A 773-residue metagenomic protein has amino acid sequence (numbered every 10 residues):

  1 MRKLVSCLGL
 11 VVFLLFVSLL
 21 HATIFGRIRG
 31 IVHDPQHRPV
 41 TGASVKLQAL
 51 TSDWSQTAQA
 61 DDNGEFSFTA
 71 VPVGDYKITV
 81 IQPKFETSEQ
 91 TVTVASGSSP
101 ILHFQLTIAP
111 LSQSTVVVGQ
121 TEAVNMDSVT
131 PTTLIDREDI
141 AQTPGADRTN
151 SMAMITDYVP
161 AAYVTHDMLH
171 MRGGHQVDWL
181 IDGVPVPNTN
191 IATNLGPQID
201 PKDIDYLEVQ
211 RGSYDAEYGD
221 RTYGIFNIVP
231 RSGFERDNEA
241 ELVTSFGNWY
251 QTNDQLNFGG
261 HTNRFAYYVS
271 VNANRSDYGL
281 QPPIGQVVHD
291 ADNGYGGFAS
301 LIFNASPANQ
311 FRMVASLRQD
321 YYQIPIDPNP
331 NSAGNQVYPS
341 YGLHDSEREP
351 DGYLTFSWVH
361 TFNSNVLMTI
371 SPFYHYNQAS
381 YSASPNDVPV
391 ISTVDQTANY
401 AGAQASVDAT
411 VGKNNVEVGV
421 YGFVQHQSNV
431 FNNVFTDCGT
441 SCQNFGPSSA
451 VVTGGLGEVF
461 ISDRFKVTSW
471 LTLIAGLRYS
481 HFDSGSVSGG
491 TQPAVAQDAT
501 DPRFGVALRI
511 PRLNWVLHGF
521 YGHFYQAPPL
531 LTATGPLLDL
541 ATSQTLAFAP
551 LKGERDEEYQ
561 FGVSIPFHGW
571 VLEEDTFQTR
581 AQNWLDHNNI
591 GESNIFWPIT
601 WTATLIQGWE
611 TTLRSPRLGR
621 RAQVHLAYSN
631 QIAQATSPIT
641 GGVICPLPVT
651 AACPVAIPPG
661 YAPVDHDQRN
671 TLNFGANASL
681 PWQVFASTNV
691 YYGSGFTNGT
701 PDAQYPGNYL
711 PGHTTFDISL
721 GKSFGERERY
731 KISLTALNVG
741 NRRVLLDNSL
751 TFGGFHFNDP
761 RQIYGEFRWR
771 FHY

Functional and structural regions predicted by a protein language model:
V17-T130, N188: Periplasm-facing N-terminal accessory domains of Gram-negative outer-membrane beta-barrel systems
D61, F85-E86, Q90-H103, L111-D215 (+5 more regions): Periplasmic N-terminal accessory/gating domains of Gram-negative outer-membrane beta-barrel systems
L195, Y206-Y214, I225-G260, V269-V271 (+2 more regions): Short strand-turn segments of transmembrane beta-barrel domains in outer membranes, especially the first one or two
F246-R275, G285-Y322, S346-N363, L367 (+1 more regions): Transmembrane beta-barrel wall of Gram-negative outer-membrane proteins
I302-Q319, E347-G489, E573, R621-Q623: Face-selective signature of the C-terminal outer-membrane beta-barrel domain
T369-F373, N377-Y381, R509, V516-G522 (+6 more regions): Membrane-embedded beta-barrel scaffold of Gram-negative outer-membrane proteins
K466-L473, F482, T576-A581, W597-T700: Gram-negative outer-membrane beta-barrel transporters
Y525, L618, Y691-G699, K722-Y773: C-terminal beta-signal and adjacent terminal beta-strands/loops of Gram-negative outer-membrane beta-barrel proteins
